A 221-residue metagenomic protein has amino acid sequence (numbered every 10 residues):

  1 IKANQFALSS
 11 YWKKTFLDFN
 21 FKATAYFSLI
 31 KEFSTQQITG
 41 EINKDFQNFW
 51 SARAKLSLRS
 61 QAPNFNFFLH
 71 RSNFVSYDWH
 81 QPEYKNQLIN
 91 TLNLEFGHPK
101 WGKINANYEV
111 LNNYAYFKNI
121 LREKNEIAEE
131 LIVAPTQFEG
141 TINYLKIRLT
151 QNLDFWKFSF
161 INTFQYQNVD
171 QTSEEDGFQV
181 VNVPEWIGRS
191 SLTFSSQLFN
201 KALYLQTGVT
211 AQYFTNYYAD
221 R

Functional and structural regions predicted by a protein language model:
I1-R221: Exposed, low-structure sequence patches enriched in small/polar residues
